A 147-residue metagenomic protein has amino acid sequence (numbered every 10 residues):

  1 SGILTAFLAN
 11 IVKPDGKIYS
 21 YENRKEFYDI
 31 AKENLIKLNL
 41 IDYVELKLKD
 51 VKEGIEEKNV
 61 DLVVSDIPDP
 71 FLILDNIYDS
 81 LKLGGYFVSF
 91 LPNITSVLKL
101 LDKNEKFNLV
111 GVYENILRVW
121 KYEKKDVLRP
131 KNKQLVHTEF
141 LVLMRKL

Functional and structural regions predicted by a protein language model:
S1, R24, P70-F71, I94: Cytosolic regulatory regions of ion transport systems
S1-P14, Y78: Conserved SAM-binding loop of SAM-dependent methyltransferases across substrates and taxa, primarily the Class I
V12-K13, L40, L81-G85: Helix-to-beta-strand junctions that scaffold the AdoMet/dcAdoMet cofactor pocket in Class I SAM-dependent enzymes
P14, L38-I41, K106-L109: Short helix-capping segments at alpha-helix termini
P14-Y21: Short beta-strand element of Class I
Y21-P70: S-adenosyl-L-methionine
F71-F140: C-terminal substrate-binding/active-site "lid" region of AdoMet-derived donor-dependent transferases
L143-L147: Conserved beta strand-loop-helix elements of the APE1-like EEP
